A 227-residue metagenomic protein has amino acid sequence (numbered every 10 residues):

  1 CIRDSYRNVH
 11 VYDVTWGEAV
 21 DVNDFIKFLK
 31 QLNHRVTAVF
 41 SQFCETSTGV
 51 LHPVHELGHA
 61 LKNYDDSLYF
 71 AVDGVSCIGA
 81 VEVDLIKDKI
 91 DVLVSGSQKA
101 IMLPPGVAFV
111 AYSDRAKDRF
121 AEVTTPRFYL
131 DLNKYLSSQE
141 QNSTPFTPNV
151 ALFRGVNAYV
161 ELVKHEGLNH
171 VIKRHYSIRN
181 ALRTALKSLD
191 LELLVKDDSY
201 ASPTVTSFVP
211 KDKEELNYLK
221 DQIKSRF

Functional and structural regions predicted by a protein language model:
C1-D4: Conserved small/polar residues in nucleotide/adenosyl-binding loops
H10-D13, F40-S41, F70-G74, L93-G96 (+1 more regions): General beta-strand structural signal in soluble alpha/beta enzymes
E18-V22, E45-L51, I78-E82, K87 (+2 more regions): Short, well-ordered, mixed-charge alpha-helical segments that flank or form enzyme active sites
E18-V75: Active-site phosphate-binding strand-loop segment of PLP-dependent enzymes
V39, V110, T204-T206: Well-ordered beta-strand positions enriched in small/hydrophobic/aromatic, beta-favoring residues
I86-Q98: Conserved active-site segment immediately N-terminal to the catalytic lysine that forms the internal aldimine
Q98-T184: Active-site C-terminal subdomain of aminotransferase-like
K187, L191-F227: Conserved C-terminal alpha-helix-loop-beta "cap" of PLP-dependent enzymes that closes/shapes the active-site mouth
